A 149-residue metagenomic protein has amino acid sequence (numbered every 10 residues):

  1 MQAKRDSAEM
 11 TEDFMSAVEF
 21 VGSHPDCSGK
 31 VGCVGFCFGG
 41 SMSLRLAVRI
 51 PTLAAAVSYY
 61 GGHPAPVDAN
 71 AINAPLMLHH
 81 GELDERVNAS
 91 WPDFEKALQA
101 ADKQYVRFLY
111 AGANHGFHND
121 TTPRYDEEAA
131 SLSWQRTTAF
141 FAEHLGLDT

Functional and structural regions predicted by a protein language model:
M1-V34, H144-D148: Gly/Ser-rich "nucleophile elbow"/oxyanion-hole loop immediately N-terminal to the catalytic nucleophile in hydrolases
F14-V18, W91, E95, T138: Generic structural signal for well-ordered alpha-helices, preferentially at hydrophobic/aromatic core positions
G35-G39, S43: Gly/Ala-rich beta-loop-alpha elbow adjacent to hydrolase catalytic centers
R45-R49: Active-site signature of alpha/beta-hydrolase-fold catalytic machinery across serine- and Asp/Cys-nucleophile hydrolases
T52-G62: A conserved short beta-strand
I72, L78-H80: Short beta-strand/loop motif that positions the catalytic acidic residue of the alpha/beta-hydrolase fold
L83-N88: Acidic catalytic loop of the alpha/beta-hydrolase fold
Q99-T149: C-terminal catalytic histidine-bearing segment of alpha/beta-hydrolase fold enzymes
